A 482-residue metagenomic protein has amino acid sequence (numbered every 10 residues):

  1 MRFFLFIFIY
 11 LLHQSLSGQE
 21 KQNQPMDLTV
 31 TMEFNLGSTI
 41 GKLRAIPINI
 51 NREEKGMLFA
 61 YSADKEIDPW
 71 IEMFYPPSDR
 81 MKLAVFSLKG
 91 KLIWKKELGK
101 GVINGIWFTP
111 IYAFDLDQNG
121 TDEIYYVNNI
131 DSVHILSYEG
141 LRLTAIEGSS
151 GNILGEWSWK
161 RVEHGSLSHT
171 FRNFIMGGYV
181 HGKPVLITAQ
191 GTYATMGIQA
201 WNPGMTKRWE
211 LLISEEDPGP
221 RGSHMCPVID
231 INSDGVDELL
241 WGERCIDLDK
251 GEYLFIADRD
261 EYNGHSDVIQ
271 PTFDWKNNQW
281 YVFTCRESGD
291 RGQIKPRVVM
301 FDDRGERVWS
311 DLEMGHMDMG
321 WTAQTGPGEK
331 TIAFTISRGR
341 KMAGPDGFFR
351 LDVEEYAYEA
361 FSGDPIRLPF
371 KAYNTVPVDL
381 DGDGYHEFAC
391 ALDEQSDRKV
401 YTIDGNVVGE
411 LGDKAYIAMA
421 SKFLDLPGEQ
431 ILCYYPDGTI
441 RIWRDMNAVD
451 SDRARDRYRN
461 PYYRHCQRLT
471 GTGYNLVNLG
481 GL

Functional and structural regions predicted by a protein language model:
F3-L12: Sec-dependent N-terminal signal peptides
S15-S17: Sec/Tat signal peptide C-region and signal peptidase I cleavage site
Q19-L482: Beta-propeller-forming repeat regions
